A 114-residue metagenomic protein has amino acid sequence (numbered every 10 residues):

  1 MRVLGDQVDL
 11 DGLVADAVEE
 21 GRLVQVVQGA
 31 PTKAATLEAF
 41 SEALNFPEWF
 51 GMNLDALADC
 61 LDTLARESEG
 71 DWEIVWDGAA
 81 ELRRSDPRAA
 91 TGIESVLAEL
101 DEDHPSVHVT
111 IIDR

Functional and structural regions predicted by a protein language model:
M1-R114: Positively charged, polar, low-complexity stretches
